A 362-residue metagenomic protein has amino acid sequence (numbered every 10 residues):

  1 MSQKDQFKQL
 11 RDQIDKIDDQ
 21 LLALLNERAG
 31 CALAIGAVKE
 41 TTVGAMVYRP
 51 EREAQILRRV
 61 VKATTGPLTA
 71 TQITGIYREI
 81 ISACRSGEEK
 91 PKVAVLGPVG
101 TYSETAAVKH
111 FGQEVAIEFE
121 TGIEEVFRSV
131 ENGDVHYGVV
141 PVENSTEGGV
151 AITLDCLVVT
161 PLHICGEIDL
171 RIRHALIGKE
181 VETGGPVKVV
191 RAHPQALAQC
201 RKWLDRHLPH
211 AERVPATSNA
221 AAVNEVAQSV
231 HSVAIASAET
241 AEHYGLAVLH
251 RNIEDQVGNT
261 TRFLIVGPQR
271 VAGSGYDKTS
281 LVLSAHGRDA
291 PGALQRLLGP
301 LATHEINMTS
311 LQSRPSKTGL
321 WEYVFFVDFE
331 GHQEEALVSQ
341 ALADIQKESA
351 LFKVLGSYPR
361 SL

Functional and structural regions predicted by a protein language model:
M1-L362: Domain-level signature for soluble enzymes in the chorismate/prephenate branch of the shikimate pathway
